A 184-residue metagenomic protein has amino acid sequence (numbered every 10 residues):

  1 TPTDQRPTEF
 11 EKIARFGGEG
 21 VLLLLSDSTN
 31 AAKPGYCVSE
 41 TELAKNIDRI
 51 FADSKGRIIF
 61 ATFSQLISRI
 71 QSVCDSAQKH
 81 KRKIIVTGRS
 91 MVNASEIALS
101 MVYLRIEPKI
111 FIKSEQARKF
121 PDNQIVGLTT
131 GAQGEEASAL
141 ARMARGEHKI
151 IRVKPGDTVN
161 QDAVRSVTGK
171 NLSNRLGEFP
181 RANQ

Functional and structural regions predicted by a protein language model:
T1-K119, S138-R152, T168-R175: His/Asp/Glu-rich metal-coordinating catalytic cores of metallo-dependent phosphodiesterases/hydrolases acting on
L22, I125, D157: Conserved acidic residues
H80, G131-G134: Hydrophobic transmembrane alpha-helices and their immediate loop junctions in multi-pass integral membrane proteins
Q124-G131: Conserved two-lobed SF2 helicase motor
E178-Q184: Short helix-loop-beta junction
